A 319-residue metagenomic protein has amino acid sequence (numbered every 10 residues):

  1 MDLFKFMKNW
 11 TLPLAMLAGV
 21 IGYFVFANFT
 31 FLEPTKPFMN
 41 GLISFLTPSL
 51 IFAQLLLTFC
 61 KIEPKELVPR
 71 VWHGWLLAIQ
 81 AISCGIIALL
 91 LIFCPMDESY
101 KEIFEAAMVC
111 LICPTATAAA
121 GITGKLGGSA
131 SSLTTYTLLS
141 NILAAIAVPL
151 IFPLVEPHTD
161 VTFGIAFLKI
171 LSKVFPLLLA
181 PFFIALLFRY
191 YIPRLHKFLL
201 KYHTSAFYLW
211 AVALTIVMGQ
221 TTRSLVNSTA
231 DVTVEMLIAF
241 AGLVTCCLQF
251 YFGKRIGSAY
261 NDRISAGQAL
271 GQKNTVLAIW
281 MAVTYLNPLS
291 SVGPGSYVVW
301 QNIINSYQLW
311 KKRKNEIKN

Functional and structural regions predicted by a protein language model:
M1-N319: Alpha-helical transmembrane segments of multi-pass small-molecule/ion transporters
